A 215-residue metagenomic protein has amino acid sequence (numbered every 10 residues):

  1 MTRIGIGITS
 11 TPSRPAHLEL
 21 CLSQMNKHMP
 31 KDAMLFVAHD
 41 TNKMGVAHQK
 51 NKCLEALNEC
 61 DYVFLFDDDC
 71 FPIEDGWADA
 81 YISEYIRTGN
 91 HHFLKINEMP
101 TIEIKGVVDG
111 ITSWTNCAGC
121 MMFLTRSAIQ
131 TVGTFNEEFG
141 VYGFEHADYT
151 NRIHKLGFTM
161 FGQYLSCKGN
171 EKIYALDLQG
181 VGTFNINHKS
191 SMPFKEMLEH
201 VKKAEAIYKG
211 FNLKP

Functional and structural regions predicted by a protein language model:
I4-R14, H28: A conserved hydrophobic helix/loop-capping motif in glycosyltransferases and polysaccharide synthases
I8-S10, A33-N42: Short beta-strand/loop segment that forms part of the nucleotide-sugar
L20-D32: Short, acidic, metal-binding catalytic loop of nucleotide-sugar glycosyltransferases
T41-L57: Glycine-rich, basic loop-to-helix element that forms the pyrophosphate-binding segment of sugar-nucleotide handling
A47, N51, F123, A147: Glycine-rich phosphate-binding loop at the start of an alpha helix
L54, F71-E138, T150: Conserved catalytic core of nucleotide-sugar-dependent glycosyltransferases
C60-F71: Short beta-strand-to-loop acidic/aromatic patch adjacent to the donor-nucleotide binding site
E138-P215: C-terminal catalytic/acceptor-binding lobe
